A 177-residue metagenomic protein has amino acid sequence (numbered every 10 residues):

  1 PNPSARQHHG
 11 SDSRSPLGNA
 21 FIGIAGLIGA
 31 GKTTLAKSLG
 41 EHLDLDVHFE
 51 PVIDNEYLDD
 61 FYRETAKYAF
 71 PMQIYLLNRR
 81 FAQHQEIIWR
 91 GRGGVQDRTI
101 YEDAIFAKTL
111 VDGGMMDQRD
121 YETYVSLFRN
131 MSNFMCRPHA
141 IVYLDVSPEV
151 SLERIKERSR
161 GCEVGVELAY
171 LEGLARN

Functional and structural regions predicted by a protein language model:
L17-F21: Pre-Walker A (Motif I) flank of P-loop NTPase domains
I24: Hydrophobic anchor at the beta1->P-loop junction of P-loop NTPases
L27: P-loop (Walker A) phosphate-binding loop of NTP-binding proteins
K32: Conserved lysine of the Walker
L35-A36, G40: Post-Walker A alpha-helix
E41-R79: Conserved substrate/cofactor phosphate-moiety recognition/catalytic segment in nucleotide-dependent phosphotransferases
R80-R119: A basic- and aromatic-enriched beta-loop-alpha substructure that forms the phosphate/nucleotide- and DNA/RNA-contacting
I105-R176: A glycine- and Lys/Arg-enriched "phosphate-lid" helix/loop adjacent to the NTP-binding pocket of small-molecule kinases
